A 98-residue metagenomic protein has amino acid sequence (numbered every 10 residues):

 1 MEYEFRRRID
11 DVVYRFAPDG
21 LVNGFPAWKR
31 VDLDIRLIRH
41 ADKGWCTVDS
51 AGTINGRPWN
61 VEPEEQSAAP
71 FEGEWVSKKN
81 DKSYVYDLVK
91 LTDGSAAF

Functional and structural regions predicted by a protein language model:
M1-F98: Interface elements of modular peptide-recognition networks comprising either
